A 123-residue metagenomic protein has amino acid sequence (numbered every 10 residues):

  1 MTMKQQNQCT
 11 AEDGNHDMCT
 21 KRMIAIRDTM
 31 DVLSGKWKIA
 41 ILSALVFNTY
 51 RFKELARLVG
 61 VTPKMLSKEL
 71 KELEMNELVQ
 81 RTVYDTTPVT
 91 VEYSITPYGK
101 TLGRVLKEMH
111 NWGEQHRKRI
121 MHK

Functional and structural regions predicted by a protein language model:
M1-L33: N-terminal leader segment of winged-helix/HTH proteins
Q8-E12, F52, R119: Short histidine
T20-M65, E92: N-terminal helix-turn-helix DNA-binding core of bacterial DNA-binding proteins
A25, T101-R119: Short, solvent-exposed amphipathic helices
F52-V89: Canonical helix-turn-helix DNA-binding module
D85-M109: Basic, amphipathic "hinge/linker" alpha-helix immediately C-terminal to the N-terminal HTH DNA-binding motif
